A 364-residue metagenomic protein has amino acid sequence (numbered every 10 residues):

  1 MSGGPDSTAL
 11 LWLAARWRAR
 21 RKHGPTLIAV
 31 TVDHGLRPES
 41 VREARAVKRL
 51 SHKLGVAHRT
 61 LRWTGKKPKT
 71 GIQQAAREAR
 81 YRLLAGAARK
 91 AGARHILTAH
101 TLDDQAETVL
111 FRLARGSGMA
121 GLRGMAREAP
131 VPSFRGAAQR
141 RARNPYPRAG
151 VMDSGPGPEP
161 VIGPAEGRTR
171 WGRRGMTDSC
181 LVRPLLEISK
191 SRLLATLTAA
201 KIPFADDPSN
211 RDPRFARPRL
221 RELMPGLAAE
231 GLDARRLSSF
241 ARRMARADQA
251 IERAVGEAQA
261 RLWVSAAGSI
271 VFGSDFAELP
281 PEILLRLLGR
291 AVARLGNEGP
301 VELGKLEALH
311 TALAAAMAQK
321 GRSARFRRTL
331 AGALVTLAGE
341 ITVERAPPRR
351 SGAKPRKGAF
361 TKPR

Functional and structural regions predicted by a protein language model:
M1-D6, G24-H34, W63-G65, A79 (+4 more regions): AMP-forming adenylation/ATP pyrophosphatase catalytic core
M1-S133, M176-L223: Core alpha/beta nucleotide-donor-binding catalytic domains of modification enzymes
L13, F111, P160, E166 (+2 more regions): Extended rod-forming repeat segments used as scaffolds/tethers
R141-D153, P158-T177, R322, S351-G352: A cross-taxon signal for low-complexity, glycine/charged-rich
N210-F215, R235-A245: Internal, active-site/partner-interface "lid" segment
E222-D233: Conserved anion/nucleotide-ligand pocket segment
